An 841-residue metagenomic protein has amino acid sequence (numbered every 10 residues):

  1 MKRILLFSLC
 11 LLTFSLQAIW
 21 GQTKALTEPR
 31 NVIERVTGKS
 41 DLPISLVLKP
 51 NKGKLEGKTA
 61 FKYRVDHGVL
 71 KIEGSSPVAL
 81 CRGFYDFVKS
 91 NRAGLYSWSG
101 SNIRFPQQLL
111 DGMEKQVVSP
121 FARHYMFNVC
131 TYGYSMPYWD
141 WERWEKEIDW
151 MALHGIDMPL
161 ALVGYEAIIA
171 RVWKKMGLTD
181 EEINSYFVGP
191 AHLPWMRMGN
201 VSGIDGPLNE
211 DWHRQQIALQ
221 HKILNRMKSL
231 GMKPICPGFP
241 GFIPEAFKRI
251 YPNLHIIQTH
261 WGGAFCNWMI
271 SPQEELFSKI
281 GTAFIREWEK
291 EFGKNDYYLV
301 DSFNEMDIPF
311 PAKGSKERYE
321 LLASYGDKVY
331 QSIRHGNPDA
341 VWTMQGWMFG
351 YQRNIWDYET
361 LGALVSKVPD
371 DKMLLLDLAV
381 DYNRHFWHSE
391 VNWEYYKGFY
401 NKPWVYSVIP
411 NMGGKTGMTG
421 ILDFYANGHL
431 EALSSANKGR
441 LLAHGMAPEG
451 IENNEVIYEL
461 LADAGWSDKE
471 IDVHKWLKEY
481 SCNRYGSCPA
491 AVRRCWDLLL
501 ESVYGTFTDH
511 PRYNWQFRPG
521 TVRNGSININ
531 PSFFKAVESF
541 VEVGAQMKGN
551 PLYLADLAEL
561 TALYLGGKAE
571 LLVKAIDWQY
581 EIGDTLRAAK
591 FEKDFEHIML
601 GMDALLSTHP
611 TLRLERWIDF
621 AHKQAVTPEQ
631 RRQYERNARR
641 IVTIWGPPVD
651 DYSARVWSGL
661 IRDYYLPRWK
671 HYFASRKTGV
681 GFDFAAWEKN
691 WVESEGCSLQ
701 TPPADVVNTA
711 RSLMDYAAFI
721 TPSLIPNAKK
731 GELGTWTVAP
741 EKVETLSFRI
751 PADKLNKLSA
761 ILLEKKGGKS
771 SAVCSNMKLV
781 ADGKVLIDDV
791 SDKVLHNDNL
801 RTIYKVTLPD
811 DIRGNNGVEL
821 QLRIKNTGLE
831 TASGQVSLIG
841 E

Functional and structural regions predicted by a protein language model:
M1-K24: Bacterial Sec-dependent N-terminal signal peptides
W20-F121: Contiguous, structured surface segment used for ligand recognition
E34, D41-L42, L95-L110, Q116 (+9 more regions): Catalytic-core regions of glycoside hydrolase
W657-N727: Extended, compositionally biased alpha-helical segments that mediate assembly or anchoring
A728-D753, V790-L808: Extracellular carbohydrate recognition and processing domains and analogous Trp-centered ligand-binding platforms
K754-A760, I812-Q821: Extended extracellular/luminal ectodomain segments enriched in beta-structured repeat modules
L762-K769, L822-L829: Short beta-strand-plus-loop segments that form exposed binding edges in beta-rich domains
S771-G783, S833-G840: Short, surface-exposed beta-strand/strand-loop-strand elements in extracellular ectodomains
